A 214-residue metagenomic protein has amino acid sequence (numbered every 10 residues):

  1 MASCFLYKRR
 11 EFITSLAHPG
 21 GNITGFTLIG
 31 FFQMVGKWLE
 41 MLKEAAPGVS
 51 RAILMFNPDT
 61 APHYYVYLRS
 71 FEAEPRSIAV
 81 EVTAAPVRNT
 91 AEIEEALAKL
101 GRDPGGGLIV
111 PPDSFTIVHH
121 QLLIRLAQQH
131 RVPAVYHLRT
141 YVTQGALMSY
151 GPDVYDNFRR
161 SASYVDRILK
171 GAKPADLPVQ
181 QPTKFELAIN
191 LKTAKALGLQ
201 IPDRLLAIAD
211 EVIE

Functional and structural regions predicted by a protein language model:
M1-E214: Short hydrophobic alpha-helices and adjacent helix-cap/hinge residues
